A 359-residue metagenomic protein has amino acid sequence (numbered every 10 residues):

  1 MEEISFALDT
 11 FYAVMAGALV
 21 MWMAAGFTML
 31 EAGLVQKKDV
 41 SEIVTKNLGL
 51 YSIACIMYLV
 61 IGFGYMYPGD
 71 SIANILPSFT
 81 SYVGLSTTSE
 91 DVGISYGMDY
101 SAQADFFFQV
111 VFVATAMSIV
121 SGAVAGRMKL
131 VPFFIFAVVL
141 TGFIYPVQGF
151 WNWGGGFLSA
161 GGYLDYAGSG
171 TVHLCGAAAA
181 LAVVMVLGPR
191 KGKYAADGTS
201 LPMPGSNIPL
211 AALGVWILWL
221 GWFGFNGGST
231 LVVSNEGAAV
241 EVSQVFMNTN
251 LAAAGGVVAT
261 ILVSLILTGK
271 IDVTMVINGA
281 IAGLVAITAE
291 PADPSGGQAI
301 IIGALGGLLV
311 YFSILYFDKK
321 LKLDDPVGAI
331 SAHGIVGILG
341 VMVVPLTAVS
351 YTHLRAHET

Functional and structural regions predicted by a protein language model:
M21, A25, M29, Y51 (+15 more regions): Transmembrane alpha-helical segments of multi-pass membrane transport proteins and ion-pumping complexes
A32-V92: Active-site-surrounding "flap" and adjacent substrate/cofactor-binding loops of secreted or lumenal enzymes, prototyped
V44-T45, P132-A137, D272-A280: Cytoplasmic-side transmembrane-helix entry/capping segments in multi-pass membrane proteins
L59-L76, D91-S95, D99, G126-R127 (+1 more regions): Transmembrane alpha-helix boundary signature
Y96-A137: Hydrophobic alpha-helical hairpins/lids featuring a short glycine-rich hinge
V111, S169-A179, I301: Membrane-interface loop-to-helix entry segments
K193-G306: Accessory "access/gating" subregions that flank catalytic or transport cores
T352-T359: Conserved small/polar residues in nucleotide/adenosyl-binding loops
